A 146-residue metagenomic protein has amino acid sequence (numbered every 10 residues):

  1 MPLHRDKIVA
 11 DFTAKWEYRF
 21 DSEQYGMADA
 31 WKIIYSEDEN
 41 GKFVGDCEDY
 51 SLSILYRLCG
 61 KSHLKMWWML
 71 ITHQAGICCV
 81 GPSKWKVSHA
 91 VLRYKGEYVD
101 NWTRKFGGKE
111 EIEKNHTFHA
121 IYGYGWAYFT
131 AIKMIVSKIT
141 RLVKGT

Functional and structural regions predicted by a protein language model:
M1-T146: A structural boundary/capping signal
